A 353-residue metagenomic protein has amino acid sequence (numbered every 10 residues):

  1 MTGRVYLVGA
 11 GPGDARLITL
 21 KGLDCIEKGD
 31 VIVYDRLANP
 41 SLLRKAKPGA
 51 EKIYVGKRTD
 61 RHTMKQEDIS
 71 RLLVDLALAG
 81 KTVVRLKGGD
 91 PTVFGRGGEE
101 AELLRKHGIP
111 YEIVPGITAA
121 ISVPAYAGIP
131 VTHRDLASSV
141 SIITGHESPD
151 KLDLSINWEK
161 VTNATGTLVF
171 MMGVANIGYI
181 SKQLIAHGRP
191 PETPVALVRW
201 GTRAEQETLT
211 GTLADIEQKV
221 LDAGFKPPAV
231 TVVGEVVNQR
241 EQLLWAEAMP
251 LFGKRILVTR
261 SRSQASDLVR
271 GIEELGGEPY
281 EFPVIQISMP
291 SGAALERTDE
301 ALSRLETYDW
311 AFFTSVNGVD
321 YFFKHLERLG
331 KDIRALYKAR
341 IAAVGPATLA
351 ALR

Functional and structural regions predicted by a protein language model:
M1-A15, L20-I117, S122, A229 (+3 more regions): Class I S-adenosyl-L-methionine
G3-L7, D68, L78-V83, S139 (+3 more regions): A contiguous loop/helix-start segment that scaffolds small-molecule binding in enzyme catalytic cores
G13, K65-I69, R203-R353: Signature of uroporphyrinogen-III synthase
D14, D90-A164, L209, R353: Class I SAM-dependent methyltransferase SAM-binding "motif I" and its flanking Rossmann-like core
P40-S41, T59-H62, T118-S122, S139-I142 (+5 more regions): Short gly/pro/ser/thr-enriched loop/turn and capping motifs at secondary-structure boundaries
E51, P110-E112, S141, P194 (+1 more regions): Conserved beta-strand segments of alpha/beta enzyme cores
I53-G56, P115, T193-T202, Y280-I285: Beta-strand->loop->alpha-helix junctions that form or flank phosphate-binding loops in nucleotide-handling enzymes
G116, G173, G345: Short, conserved phosphate/pyrophosphate- and ester-handling motifs at nucleotide-, phospho-/glycolipid
